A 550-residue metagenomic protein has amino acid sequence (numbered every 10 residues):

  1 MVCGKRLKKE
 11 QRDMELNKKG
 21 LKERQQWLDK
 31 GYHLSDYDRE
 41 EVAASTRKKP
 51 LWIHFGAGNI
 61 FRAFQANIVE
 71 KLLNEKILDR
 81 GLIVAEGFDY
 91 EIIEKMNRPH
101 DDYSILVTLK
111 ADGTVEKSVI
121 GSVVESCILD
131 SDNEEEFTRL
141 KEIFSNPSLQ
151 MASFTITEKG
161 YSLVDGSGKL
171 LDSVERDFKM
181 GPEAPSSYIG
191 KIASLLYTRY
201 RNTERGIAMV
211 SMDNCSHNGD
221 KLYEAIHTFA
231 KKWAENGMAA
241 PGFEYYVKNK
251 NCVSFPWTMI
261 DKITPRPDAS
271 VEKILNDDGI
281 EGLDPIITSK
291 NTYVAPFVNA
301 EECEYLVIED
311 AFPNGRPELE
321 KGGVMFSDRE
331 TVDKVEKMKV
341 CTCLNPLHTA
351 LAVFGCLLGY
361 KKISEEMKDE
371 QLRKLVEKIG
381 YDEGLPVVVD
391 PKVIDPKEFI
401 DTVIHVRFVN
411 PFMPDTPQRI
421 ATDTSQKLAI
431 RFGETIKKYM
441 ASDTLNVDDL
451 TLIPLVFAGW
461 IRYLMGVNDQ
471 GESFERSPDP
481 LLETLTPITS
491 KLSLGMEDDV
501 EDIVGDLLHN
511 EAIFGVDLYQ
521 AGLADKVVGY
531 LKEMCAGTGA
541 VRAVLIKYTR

Functional and structural regions predicted by a protein language model:
M1-D13: Short, Lys/Arg-enriched N-terminal segments with co-localized hydrophobic residues within the first ~10-30 amino acids
R12-F55, N59-R550: Substrate/ligand-engaging "lid" and interaction regions
